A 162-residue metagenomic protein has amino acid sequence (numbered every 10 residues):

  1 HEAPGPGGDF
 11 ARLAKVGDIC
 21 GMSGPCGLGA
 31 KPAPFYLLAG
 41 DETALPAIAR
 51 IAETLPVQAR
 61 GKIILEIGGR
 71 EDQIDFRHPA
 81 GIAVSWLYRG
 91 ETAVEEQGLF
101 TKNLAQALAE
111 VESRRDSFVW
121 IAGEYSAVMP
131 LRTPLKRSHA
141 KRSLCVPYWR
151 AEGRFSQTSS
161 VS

Functional and structural regions predicted by a protein language model:
H1-S162: Extended, composition-driven regions rather than compact fold-specific motifs
